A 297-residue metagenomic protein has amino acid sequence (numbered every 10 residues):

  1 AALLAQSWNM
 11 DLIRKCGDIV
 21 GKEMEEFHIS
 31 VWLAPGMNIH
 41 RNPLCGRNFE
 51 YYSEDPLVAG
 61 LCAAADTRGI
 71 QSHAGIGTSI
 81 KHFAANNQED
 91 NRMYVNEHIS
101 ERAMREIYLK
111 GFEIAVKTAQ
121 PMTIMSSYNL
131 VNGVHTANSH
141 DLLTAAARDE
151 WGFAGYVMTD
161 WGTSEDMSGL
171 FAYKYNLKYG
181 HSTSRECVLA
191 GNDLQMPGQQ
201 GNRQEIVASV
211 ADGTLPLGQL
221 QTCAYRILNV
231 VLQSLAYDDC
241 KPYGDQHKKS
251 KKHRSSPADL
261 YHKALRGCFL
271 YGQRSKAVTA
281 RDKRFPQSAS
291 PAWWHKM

Functional and structural regions predicted by a protein language model:
A1-M297: Glycoside hydrolase catalytic-domain context in secreted enzymes
